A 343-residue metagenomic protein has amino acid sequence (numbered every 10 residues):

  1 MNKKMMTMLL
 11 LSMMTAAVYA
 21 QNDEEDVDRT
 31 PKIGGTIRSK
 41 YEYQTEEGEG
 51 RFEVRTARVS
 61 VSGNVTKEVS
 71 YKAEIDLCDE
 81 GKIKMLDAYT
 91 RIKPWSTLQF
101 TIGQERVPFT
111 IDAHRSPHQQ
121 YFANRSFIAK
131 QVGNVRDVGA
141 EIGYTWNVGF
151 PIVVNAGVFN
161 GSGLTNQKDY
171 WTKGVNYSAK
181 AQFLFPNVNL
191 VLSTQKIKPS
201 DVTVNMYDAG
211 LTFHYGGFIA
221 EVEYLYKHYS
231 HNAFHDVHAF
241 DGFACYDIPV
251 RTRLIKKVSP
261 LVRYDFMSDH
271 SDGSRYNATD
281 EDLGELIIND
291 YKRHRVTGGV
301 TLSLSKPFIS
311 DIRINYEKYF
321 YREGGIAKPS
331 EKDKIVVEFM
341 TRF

Functional and structural regions predicted by a protein language model:
M1-M5: Positively charged n-region of N-terminal signal peptides that target proteins for export
L11-Y19: Hydrophobic h-region of N-terminal signal peptides that target proteins for export in Gram-negative bacteria
M13-M14, F52, F343: Aromatic-residue hotspot detector
D23-G163, K173-V175, A181-N189, F243-C245 (+1 more regions): Outer membrane beta-barrel
T45-E47, T66, R91-K93, A113-R115 (+1 more regions): Outer-membrane beta-barrel pore domains
Q167-W171: Active-site cleft segment of glycoside hydrolase catalytic domains centered on the general acid/base Glu
